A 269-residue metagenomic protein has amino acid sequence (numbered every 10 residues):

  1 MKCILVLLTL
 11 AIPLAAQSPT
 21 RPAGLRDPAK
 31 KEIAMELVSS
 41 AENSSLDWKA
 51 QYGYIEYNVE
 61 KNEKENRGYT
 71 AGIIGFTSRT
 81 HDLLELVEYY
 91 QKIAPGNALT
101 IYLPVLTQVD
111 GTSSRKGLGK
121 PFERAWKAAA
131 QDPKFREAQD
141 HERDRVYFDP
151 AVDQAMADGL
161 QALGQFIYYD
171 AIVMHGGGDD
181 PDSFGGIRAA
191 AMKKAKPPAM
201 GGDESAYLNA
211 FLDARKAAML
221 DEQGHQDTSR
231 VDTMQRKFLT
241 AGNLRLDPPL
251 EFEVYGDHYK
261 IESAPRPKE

Functional and structural regions predicted by a protein language model:
M1-I4: Positively charged n-region of N-terminal signal peptides that target proteins for export
L8-Q17: Hydrophobic h-region of N-terminal signal peptides that target proteins for export in Gram-negative bacteria
Q17-K134, A138-D158, L163-E269: Cell-wall polysaccharide-cleaving catalytic domain and substrate-binding groove, primarily in peptidoglycan/chitin
